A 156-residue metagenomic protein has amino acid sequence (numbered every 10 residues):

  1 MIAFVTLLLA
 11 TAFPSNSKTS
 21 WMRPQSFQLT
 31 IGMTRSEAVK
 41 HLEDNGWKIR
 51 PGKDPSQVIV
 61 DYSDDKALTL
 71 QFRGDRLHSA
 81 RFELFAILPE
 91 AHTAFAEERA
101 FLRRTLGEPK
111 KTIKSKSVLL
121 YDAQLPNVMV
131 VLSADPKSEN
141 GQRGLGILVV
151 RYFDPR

Functional and structural regions predicted by a protein language model:
I2-A10: Bacterial N-terminal signal peptides
F13, T34-G74, E83-R156: A cross-family detector of function-defining hotspots
F13-T34, V150: Short N-terminal segments immediately surrounding and downstream of signal-peptide cleavage
N16-Q25, R76-A86: Acidic/histidine-rich, surface-exposed loop or edge segments in extracytoplasmic proteins
